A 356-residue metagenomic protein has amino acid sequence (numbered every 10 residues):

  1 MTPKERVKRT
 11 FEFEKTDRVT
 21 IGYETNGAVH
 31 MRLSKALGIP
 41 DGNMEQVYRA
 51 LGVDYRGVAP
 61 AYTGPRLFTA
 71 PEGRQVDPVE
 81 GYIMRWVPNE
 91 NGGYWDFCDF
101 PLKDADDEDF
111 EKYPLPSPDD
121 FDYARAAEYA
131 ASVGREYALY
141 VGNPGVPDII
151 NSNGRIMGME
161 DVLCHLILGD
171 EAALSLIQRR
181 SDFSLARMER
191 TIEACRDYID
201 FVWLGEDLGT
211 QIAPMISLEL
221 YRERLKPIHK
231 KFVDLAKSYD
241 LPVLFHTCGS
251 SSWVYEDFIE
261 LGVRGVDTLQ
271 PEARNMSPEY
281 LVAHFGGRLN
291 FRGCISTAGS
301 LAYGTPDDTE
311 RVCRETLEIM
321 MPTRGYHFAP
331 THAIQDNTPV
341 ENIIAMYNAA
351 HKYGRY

Functional and structural regions predicted by a protein language model:
M1-P40, D77, K112-Y356: Active-site loop segments of alpha/beta catalytic cores
R32-T69: Segments that shape or occlude catalytic/ligand-binding pockets
F68, Q75-V76: Hydrophobic beta-strand positions
G73-Q75, P88: An N-terminal assembly and electron-transfer interface module characteristic of large anaerobic redox and radical
I83-A130: A gly/proline- and charged-residue-enriched helix-loop-helix capping module
